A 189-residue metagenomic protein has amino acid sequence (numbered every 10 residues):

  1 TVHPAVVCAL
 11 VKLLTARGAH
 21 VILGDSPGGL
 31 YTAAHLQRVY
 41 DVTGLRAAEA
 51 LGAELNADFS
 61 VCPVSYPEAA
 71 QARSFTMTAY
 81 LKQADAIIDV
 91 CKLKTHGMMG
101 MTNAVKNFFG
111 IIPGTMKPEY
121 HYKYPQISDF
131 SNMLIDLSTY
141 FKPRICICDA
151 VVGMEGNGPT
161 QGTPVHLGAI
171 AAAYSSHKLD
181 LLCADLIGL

Functional and structural regions predicted by a protein language model:
T1-L189: N-terminal and secondary-structure boundary signal
